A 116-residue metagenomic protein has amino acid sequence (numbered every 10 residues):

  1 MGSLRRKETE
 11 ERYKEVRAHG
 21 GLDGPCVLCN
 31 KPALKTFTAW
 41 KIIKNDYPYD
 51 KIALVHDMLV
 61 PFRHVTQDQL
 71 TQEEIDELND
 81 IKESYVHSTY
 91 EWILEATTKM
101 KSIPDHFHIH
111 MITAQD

Functional and structural regions predicted by a protein language model:
M1-D116: HIT superfamily nucleotide-processing domains
